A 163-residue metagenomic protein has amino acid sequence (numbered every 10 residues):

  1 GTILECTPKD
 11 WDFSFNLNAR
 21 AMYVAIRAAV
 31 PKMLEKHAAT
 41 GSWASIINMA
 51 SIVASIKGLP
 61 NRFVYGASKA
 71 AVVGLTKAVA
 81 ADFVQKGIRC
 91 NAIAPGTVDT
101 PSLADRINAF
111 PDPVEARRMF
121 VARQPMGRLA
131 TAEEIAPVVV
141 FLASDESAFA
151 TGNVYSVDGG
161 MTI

Functional and structural regions predicted by a protein language model:
T2-I3, T7-D12, F120: Substrate-binding pocket helix/loop in short-chain dehydrogenase/reductase
I26, S68, T76: Active-site helix of classical SDR
P31, A81-D82, A148: Alpha-helical segment proximal to the catalytic Tyr-Lys
S51: Residue(s) in the substrate-gating loop at a strand-loop-helix junction that position the organic substrate next
V84, R89, A150-G152: Short, small/polar-rich loop/turn modules that mediate ligand/substrate recognition or access, typified
A92, V114-E146, A150, G159: C-terminal helical subdomain
P95-R106: Short, flexible catalytic-loop segment of classical short-chain dehydrogenase/reductase
